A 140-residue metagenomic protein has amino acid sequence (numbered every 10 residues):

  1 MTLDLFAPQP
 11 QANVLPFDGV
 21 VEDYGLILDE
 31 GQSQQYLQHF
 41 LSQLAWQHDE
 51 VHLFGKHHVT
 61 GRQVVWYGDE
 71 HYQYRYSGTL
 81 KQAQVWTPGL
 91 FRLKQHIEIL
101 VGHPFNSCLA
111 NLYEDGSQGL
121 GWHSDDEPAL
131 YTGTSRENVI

Functional and structural regions predicted by a protein language model:
M1-I140: Non-heme Fe(II) oxygenase metal-center motifs and adjacent flexible, charged/small-residue loops
